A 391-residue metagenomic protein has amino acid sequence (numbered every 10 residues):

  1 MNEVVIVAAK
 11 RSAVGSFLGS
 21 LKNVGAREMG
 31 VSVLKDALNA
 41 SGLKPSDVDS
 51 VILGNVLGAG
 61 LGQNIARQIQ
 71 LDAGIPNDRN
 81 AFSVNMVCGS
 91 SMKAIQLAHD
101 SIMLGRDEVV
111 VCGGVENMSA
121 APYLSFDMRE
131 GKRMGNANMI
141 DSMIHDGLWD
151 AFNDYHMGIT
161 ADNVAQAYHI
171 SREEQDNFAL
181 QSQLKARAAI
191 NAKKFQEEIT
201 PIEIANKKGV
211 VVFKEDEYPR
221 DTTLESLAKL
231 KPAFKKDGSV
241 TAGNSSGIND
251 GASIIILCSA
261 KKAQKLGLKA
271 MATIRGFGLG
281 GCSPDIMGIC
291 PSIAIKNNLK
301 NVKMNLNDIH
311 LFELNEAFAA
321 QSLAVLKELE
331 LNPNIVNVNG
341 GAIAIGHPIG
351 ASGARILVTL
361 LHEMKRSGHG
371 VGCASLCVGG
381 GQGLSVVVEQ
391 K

Functional and structural regions predicted by a protein language model:
M1-V24, L224-I289, I293, V358-T359 (+2 more regions): Condensing-enzyme catalytic core mediating Claisen C-C bond formation in acyl metabolism
R11-S12, N23-R27, V31, A40 (+3 more regions): N-terminal extracellular/periplasmic Venus flytrap/periplasmic-binding protein-like
K22-G89, K93-V109, V115-M134, I199-F213 (+2 more regions): Conserved beta-ketoacyl condensing-enzyme motif
A26-G42, I65-I69, A94-L97, M157-V164 (+5 more regions): Short, well-ordered amphipathic alpha-helical segments that serve as non-catalytic structural scaffolds within diverse
N55-V110, F152-H156, D221-G247, E328-R355 (+2 more regions): Conserved catalytic cysteine-centered active-site region of acyl-thioester-dependent Claisen-condensing enzymes
M86-E116, A165-K194, I254-K261, L326 (+2 more regions): Active-site-proximal alpha-helical scaffold in enzymes
V109-N163: Flexible glycine-/small-residue-enriched beta->alpha junction loops that bind anionic phosphate/pyrophosphate groups
I159-D162, F195-E198, R275-A344: Active-site pocket-lining segment
